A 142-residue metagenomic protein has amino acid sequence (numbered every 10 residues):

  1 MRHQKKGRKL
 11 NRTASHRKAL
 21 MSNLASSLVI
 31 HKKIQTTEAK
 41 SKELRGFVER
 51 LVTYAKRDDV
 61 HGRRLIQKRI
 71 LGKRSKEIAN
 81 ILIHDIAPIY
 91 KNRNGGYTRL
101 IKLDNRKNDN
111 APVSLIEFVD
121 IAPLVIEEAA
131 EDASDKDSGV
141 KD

Functional and structural regions predicted by a protein language model:
M1-A19, N23-D142: Structured, basic alpha/beta domains of bacterial-type, RNA-associated proteins
